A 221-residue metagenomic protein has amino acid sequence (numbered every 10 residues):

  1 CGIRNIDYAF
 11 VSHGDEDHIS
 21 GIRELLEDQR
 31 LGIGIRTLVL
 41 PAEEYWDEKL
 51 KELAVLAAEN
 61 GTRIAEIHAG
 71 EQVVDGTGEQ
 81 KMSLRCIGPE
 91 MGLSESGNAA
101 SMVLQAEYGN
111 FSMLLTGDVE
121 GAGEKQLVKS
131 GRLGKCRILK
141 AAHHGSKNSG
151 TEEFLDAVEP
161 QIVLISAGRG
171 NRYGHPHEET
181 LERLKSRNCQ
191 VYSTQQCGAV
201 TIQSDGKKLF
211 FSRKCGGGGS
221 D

Functional and structural regions predicted by a protein language model:
C1-D221: Non-globular, low-confidence helical/coil segments that flank catalytic cores
